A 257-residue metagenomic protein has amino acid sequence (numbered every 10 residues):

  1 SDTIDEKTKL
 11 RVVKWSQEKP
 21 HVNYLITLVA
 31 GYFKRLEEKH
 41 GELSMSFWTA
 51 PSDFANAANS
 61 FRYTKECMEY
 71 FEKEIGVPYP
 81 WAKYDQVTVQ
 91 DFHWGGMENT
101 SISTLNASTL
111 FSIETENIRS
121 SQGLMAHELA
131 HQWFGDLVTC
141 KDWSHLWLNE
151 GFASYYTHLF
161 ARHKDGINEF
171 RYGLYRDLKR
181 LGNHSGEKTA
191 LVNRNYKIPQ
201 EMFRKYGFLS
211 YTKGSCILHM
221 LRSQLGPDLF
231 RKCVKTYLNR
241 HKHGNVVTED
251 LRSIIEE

Functional and structural regions predicted by a protein language model:
S1-R62, A82: Non-catalytic architectural context of zinc metalloproteases
W15, S46-E257: Hydrophobic alpha-helical and helix-loop surface patches within well-folded domains that function as non-catalytic
